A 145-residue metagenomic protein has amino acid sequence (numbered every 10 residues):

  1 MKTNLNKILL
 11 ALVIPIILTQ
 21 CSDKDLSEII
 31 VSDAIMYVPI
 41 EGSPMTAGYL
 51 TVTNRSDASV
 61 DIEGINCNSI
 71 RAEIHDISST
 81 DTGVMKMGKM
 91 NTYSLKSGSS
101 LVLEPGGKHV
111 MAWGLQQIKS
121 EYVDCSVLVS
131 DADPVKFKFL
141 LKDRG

Functional and structural regions predicted by a protein language model:
M1-L9: Bacterial N-terminal signal peptides that target proteins for export
I17-Q20: C-terminal motif of bacterial Sec signal peptides marking the signal peptidase cleavage site
S22-K24: Bacterial signal peptide processing site
L26-G145: Compact, glycine-rich, soluble single-domain proteins
